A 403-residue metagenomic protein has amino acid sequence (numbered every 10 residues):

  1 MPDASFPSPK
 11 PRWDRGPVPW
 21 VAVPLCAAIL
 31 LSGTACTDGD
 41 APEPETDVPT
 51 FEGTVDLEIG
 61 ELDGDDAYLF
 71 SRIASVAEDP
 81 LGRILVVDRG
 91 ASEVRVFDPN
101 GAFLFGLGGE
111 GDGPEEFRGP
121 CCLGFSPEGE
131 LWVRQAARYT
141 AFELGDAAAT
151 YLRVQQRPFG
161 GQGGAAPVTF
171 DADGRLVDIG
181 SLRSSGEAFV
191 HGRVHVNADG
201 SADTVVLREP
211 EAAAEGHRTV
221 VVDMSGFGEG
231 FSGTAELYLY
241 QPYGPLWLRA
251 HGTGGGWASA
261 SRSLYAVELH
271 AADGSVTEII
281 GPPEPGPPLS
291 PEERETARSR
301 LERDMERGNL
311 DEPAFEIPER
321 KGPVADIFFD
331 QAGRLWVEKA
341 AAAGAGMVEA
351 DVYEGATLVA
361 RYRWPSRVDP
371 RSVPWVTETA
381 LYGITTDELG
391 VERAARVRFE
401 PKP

Functional and structural regions predicted by a protein language model:
M1-P17: N-terminal secretory signal peptides that target proteins for export/translocation
S8-P11, A22, A214: General helical secondary-structure elements
G16-V23, V352: N-terminal amphipathic/hydrophobic targeting modules at extreme N-termini, encompassing cleavable Sec/SRP-type signal
V21-G33: Bacterial N-terminal signal peptides
A35-P403: Eukaryotic scaffold repeat domains enriched in small/polar residues
